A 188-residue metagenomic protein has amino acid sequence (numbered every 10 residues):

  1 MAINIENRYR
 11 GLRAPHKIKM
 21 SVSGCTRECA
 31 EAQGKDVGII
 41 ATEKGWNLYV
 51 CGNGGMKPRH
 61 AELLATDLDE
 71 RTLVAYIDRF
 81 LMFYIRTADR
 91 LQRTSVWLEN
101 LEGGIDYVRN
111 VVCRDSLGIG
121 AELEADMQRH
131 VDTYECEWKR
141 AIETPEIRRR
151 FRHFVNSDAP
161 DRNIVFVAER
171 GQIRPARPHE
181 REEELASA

Functional and structural regions predicted by a protein language model:
M1-A188: Peripheral terminal and linker regions in Fe-S/redox and tRNA-modifying enzymes
